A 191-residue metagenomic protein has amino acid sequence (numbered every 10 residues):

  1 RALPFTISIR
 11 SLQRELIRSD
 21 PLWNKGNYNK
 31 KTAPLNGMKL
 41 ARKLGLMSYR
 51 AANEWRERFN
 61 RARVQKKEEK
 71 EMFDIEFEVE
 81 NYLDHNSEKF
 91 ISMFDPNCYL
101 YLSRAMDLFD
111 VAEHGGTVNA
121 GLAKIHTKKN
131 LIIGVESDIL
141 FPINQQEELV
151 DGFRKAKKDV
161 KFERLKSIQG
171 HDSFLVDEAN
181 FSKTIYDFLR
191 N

Functional and structural regions predicted by a protein language model:
R1-K89: Alpha/beta-hydrolase-fold enzymes
H85-N86, L102-L122: Active-site nucleophile elbow and catalytic-triad environment of alpha/beta-hydrolase enzymes
K89, M106-D110, E136-F141: Acidic catalytic loop of the alpha/beta-hydrolase fold
H114-N119, K129-N130, P142-F153: Short alpha-helix in the alpha/beta-hydrolase fold that links the catalytic acid
K124-T127: Glycine-rich, charge-dense phosphate/pyrophosphate-binding loop(s) and the adjacent flexible "lid"/catalytic subdomain
I132-G134: Short beta-strand/loop motif that positions the catalytic acidic residue of the alpha/beta-hydrolase fold
E147-N191: Catalytic active-site module of serine/aspartate enzymes centered on a nucleophile-bearing elbow/loop
